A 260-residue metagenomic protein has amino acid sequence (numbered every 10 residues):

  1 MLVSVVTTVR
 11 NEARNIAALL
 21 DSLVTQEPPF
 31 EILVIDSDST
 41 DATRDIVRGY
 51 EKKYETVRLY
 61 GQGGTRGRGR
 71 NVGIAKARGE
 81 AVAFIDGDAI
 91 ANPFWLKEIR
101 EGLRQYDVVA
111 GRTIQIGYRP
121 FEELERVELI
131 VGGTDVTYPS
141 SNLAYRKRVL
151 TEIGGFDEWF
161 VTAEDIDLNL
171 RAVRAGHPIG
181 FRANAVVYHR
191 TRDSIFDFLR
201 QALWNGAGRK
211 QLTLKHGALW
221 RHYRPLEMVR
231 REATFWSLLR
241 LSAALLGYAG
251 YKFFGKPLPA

Functional and structural regions predicted by a protein language model:
D21-F30: Short, acidic, metal-binding catalytic loop of nucleotide-sugar glycosyltransferases
D36-D45, A89: A conserved acidic beta->alpha catalytic loop
Y60-A77, T137, S141: Glycine-rich, basic loop-to-helix element that forms the pyrophosphate-binding segment of sugar-nucleotide handling
V82: Short aromatic/hydrophobic "clamp" motif used to bind/position activated sugar donors
I90-F121: Conserved donor NDP-sugar-binding/catalytic core segment of glycosyltransferases
V108, G117, A144, V161-A163 (+3 more regions): Conserved active-site beta-strand element of glycosyltransferases/polysaccharide synthases
Q115-I116, E128-T151, V161, D167: A recurrent flexible, glycine/aromatic-enriched loop bordering the glycosyltransferase active site that acts as
F196, R200-A260: Non-catalytic, C-terminal membrane-associated alpha-helical segments of glycosyltransferases
